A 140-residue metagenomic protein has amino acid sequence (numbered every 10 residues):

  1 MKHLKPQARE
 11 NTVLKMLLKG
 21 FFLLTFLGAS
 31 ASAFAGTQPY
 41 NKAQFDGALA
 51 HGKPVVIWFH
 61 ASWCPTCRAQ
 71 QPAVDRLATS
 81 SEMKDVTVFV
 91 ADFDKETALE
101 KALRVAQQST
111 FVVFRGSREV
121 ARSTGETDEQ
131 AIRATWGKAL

Functional and structural regions predicted by a protein language model:
H3-F22: Bacterial N-terminal signal peptides that target proteins for export
T37-K53: A short beta-strand-turn-helix
A50-S62: Short active-site neighborhood of thiol/selenol oxidoreductases, capturing the structured segment around
R68-E82: Typically the conserved alpha-helix immediately C-terminal to a functionally engaged Cys/Sec in thioredoxin-like
M83-T97: Thiol-based oxidoreductase modules, predominantly thioredoxin-like and allied folds used for disulfide exchange
L103-V112: Structural micro-motif
V112-L140: Non-catalytic, surface beta->alpha helical segment in thiol-disulfide oxidoreductase systems
